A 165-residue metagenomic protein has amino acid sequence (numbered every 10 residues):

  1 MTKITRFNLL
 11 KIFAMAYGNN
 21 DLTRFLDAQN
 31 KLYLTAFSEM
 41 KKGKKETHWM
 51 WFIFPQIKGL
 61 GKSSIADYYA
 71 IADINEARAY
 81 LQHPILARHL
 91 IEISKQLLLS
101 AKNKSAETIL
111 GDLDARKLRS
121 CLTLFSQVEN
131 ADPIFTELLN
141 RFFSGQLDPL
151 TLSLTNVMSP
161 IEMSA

Functional and structural regions predicted by a protein language model:
T5-L34, L152, N156-P160: Extreme N-terminal tail/first-helix region
L26-E39, L98-A106: Short amphipathic alpha-helical segments and their helix-coil junctions
F37, R78, L122-T123, N140: Amphipathic alpha-helical segments within well-ordered protein domains
E39-I74: Hydrophobic/aromatic-rich, well-ordered segments within soluble, folded domains that form packed cores
K45-F52, H89, D114-C121, I134 (+1 more regions): Residue-level detector of well-ordered alpha-helical segments, enriched for hydrophobic/aromatic packing positions
A70-H89, P149: C-terminal end-helix/capping segment
Y80-F125: Mid-chain, well-packed structural core segment of small domains
V128-A165: Charged phosphate-binding loop/patch that engages nucleotide di/tri-phosphates or the phosphate backbone of nucleic
